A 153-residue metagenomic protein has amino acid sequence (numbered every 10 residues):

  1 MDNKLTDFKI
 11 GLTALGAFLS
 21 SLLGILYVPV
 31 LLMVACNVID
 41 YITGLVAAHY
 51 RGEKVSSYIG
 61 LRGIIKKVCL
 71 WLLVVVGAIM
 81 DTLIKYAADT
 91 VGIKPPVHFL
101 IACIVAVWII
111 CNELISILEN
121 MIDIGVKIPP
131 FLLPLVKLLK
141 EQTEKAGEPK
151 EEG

Functional and structural regions predicted by a protein language model:
M1-F8, K94, C111-G153: Membrane-proximal cytosolic segments adjacent to transmembrane helices
M1-L22: Short, strongly hydrophobic alpha-helical membrane anchors
A14-F18, L45, V75, I79: Alpha-helical transmembrane segments of multipass membrane proteins
L22-P29: Transmembrane helix interruption/hinge and helix-loop junction motifs
M33-D40, L70-A78, V105-S116: Alpha-helical transmembrane segments of multi-pass membrane proteins
A35-A47, G92: N-terminal intrinsically disordered, cationic/polar leader segments that include organellar targeting peptides
R51-V74: Juxtamembrane helix-capping/reentrant segments at transmembrane boundaries
K85-L114: Hydrophobic alpha-helical transmembrane segments and immediately flanking/interface helices in integral membrane
